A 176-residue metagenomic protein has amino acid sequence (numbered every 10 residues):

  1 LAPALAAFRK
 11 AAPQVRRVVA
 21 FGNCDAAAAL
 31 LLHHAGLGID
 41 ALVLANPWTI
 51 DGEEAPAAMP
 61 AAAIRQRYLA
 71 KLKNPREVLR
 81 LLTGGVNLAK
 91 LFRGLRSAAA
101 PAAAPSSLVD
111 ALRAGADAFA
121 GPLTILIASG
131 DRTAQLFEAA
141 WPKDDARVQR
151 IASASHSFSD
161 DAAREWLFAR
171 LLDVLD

Functional and structural regions predicted by a protein language model:
L1-A12: Alpha/beta-hydrolase active-site loop
F8, R16-L30: Internal, hydrophobic cores of structured domains that mediate oligomerization or house catalytic pockets within large
P13, A28-A41: Conserved hydrolase catalytic core segment
V15-R17, G121-P122: Short coil/turn segments at beta-strand junctions that form active-site/ligand-binding loops
F21-D25, V43-E54: Active-site nucleophile loop of the alpha/beta-hydrolase fold
L31-H34, P56, L136-A139: Short amphipathic alpha-helical segments
G52-P56, F158-D160: Short, charged, surface-exposed secondary-structure boundary motifs
A61-D176: Serine-hydrolase catalytic core
